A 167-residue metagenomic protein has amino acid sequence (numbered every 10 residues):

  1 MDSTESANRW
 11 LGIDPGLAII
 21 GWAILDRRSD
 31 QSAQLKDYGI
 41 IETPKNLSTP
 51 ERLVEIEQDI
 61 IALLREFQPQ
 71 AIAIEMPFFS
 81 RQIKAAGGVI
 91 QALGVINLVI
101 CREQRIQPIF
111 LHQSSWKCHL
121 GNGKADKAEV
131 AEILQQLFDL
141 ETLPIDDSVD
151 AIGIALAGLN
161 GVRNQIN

Functional and structural regions predicted by a protein language model:
M1-N167: Phosphate- and other anionic-substrate recognition elements at nucleic-acid/protein interfaces
